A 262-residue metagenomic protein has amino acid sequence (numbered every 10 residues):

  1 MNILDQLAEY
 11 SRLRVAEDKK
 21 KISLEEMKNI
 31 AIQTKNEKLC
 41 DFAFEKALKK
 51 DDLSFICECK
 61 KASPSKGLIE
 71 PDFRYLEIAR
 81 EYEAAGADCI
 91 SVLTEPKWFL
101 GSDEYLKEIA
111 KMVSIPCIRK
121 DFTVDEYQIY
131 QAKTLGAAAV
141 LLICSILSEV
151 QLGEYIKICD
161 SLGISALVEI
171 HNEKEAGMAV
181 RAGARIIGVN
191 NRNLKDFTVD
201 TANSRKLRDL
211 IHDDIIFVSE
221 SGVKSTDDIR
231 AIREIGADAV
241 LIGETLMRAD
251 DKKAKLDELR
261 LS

Functional and structural regions predicted by a protein language model:
N2-E70: An N-cap/entry alpha-helix motif that binds or orients negatively charged groups
L7, C57, Y82, A132 (+4 more regions): Conserved, mostly hydrophobic/aromatic
Y10, K60-A62, E95, F122 (+5 more regions): Active-site beta-loop-alpha junctions enriched in small/polar residues
C59, K66-L167, E173-A179, S204-L207: N-terminal active-site wall of soluble small-molecule enzyme domains
V124-L135, E173-A182, S219, V223-I242: Catalytic cores of alpha/beta
Q131-V150, G188-F197, I235-K255: Glycine-rich phosphate-binding active-site loops on the catalytic face of alpha/beta enzymes
K206-L210, R233, R248-S262: C-terminal helical cap(s) of enzyme catalytic domains, especially alpha/beta-barrels
